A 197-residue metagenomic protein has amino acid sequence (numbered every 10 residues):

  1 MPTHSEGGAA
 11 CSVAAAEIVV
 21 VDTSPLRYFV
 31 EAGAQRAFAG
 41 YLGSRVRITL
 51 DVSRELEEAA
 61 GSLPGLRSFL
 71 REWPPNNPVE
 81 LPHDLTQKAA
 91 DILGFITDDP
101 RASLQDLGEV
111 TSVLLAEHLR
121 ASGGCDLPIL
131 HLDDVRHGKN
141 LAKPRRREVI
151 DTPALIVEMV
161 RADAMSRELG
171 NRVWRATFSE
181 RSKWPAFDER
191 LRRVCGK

Functional and structural regions predicted by a protein language model:
P2-I129, G138-R145, I150, A154-A164 (+1 more regions): Active-site-proximal, substrate-binding regions of enzyme catalytic domains and RNA-binding/basic surfaces
